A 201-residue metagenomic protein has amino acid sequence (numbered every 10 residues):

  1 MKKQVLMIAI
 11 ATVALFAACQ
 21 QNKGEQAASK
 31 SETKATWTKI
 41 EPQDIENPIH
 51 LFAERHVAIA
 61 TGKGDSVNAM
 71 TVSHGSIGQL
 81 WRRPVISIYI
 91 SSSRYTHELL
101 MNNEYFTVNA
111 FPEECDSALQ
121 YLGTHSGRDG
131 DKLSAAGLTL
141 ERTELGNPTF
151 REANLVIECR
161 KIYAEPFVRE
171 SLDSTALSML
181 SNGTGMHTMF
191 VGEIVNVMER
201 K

Functional and structural regions predicted by a protein language model:
M1-L6: Bacterial N-terminal signal peptides that target proteins for export
M7-I8, Q26: Composition-driven detection of intrinsically disordered, low-complexity segments
A11-V13: Repetitive helical segments and hydrophobic/amphipathic motifs
F16-A18: C-terminal motif of bacterial Sec signal peptides marking the signal peptidase cleavage site
Q21-K201: Active-site-proximal mixed secondary-structure blocks
